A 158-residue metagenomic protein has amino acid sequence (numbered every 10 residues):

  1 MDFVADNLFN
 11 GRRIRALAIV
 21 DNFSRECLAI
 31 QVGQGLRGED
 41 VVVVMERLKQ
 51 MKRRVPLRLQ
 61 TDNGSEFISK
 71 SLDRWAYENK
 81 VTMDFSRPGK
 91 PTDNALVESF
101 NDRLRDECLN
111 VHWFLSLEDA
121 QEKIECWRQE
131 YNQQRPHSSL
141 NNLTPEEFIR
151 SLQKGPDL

Functional and structural regions predicted by a protein language model:
M1-L158: Charged DNA-binding/catalytic regions of mobile-element recombinases
